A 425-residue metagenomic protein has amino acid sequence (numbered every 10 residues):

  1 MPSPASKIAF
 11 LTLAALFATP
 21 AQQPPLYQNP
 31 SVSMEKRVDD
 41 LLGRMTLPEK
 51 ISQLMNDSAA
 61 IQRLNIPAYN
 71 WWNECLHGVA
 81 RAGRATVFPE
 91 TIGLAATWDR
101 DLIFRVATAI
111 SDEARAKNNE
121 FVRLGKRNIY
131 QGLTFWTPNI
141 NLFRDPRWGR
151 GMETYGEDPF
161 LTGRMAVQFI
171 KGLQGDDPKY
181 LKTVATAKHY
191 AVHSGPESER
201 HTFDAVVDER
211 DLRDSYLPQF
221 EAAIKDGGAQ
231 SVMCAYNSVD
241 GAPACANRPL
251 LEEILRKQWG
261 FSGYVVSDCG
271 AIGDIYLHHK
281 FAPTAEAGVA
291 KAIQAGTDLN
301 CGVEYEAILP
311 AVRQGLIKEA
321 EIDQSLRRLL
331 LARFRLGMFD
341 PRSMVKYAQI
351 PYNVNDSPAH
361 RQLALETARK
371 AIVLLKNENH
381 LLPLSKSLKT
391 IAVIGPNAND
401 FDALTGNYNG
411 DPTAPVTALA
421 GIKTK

Functional and structural regions predicted by a protein language model:
M1-P4: N-terminal secretory signal peptides that target proteins for export/translocation
K7-F17: Bacterial N-terminal signal peptides
T19-K425: Glycoside hydrolase catalytic-domain context in secreted enzymes
